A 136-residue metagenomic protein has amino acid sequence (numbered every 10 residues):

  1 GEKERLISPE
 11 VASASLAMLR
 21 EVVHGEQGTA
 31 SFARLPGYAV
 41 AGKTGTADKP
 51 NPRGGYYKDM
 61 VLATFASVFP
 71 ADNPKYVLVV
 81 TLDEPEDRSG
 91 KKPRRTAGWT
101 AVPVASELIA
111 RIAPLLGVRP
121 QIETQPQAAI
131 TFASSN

Functional and structural regions predicted by a protein language model:
G1, F32-A33, G117-S134: Acidic/histidine-enriched alpha-helical segments
G1-E2, E10, L19-G117: Active-site beta-strand/loop architecture of penicillin-binding DD-peptidases
L6, A12, A17-E21, Q127-N136: Acidic, Ser/Thr-rich low-complexity intrinsically disordered segments
I7, V11, I109-I112, I122 (+1 more regions): Weak global preference for isoleucine
